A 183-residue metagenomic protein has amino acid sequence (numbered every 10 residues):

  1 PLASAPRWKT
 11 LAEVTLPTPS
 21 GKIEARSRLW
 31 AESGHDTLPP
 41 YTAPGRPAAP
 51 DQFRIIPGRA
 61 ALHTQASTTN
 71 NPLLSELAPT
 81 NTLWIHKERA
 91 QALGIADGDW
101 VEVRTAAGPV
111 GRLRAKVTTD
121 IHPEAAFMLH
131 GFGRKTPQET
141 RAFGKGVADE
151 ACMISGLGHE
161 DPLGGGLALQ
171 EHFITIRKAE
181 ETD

Functional and structural regions predicted by a protein language model:
P1-L2, T68-W84, E88-D183: Long, contiguous, secondary-structure-rich segments that constitute the structural scaffold of globular domains
P1-L73: Long, low-complexity segments enriched in small/aliphatic residues
